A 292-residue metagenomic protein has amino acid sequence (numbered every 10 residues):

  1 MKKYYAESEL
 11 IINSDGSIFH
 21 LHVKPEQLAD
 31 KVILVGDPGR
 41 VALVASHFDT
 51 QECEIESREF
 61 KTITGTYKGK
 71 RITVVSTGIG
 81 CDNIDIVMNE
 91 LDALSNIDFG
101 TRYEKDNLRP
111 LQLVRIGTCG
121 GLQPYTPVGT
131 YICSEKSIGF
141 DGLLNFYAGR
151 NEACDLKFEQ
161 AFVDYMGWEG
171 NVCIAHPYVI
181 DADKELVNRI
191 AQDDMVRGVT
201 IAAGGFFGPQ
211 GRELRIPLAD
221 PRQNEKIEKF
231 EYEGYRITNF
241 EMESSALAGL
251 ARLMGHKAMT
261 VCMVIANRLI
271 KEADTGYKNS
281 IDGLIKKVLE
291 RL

Functional and structural regions predicted by a protein language model:
M1-Y178: Metabolite-binding pocket within alpha/beta catalytic cores that recognizes anionic/polar moieties
H20-Q27, G204-Q210, D282-R291: Intrinsically disordered, low-complexity segments enriched in small residues
F48-E52, D92-S95, F99, I190-D194 (+2 more regions): Structural signal for hydrophobic packing residues in well-ordered secondary-structure cores of soluble enzyme domains
G120, S137, I201-G208, A246 (+1 more regions): Glycine-rich beta-alpha junction loops
F158-Y232: Active-site rim beta-loop-alpha module in soluble metabolic enzymes
G234-T238: Short pre-catalytic strand/loop immediately N-terminal to key active-site residues, enriched for Gly-Thr
F240-H256, V261: Short glycine-rich, acidic/polar surface loops and turns
N267-L292: His/Asp/Glu-rich mid-to-C-terminal helical/loop segments that flank catalytic regions of hydrolases
